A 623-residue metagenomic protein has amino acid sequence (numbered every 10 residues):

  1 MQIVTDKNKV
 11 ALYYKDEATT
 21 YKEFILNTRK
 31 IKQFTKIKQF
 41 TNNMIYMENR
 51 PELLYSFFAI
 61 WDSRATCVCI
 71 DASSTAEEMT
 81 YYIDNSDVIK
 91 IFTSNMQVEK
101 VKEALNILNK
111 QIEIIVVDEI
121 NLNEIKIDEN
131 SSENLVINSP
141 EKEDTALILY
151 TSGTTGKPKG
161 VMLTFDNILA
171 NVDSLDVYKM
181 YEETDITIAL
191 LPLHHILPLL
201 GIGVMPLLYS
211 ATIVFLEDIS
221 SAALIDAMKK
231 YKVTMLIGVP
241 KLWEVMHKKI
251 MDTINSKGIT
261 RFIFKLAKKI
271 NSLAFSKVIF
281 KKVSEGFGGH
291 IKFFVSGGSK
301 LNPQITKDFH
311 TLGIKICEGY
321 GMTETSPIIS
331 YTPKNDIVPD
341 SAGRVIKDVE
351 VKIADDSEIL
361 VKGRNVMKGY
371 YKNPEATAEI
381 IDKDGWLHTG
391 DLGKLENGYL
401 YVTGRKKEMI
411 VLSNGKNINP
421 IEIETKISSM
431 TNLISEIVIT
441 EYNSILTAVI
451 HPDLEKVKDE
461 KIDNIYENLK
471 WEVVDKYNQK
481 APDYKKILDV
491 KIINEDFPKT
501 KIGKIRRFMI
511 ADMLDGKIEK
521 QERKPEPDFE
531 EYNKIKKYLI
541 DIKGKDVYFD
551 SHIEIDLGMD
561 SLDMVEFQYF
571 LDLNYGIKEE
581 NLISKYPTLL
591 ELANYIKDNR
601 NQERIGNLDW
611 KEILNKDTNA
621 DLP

Functional and structural regions predicted by a protein language model:
T20-K22, A146-V172: Conserved AMP-binding A3 loop
F34-S74: Conserved AMP-binding/adenylate-forming
I37, D453, I505-L622: Phosphopantetheine-dependent thiolation modules in NRPS/PKS and related acyl-activating systems
I91, K352-I353, G363, K368-G369 (+1 more regions): AMP-binding/adenylate-forming catalytic core of the ANL superfamily
S131-Y150, K157, M180-I186: Conserved pre-ATP/AMP-binding loop-to-beta segment of ANL
L169-I186, L193-K281, H290, K315: Conserved AMP-binding/adenylation subdomain of ANL enzymes
L236, F275-L400, K406-M409, I423-K426: Conserved AMP-binding/adenylate-forming
V438, S444, V474-D528: Conserved C-terminal "lid"/linker of ANL adenylate-forming enzymes
